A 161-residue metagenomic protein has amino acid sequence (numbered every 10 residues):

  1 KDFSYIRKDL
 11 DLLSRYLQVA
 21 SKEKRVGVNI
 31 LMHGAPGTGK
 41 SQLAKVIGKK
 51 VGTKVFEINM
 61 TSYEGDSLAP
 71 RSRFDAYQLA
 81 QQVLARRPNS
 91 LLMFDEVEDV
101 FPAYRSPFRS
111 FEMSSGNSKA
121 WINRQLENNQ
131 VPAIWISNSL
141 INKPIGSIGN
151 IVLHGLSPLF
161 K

Functional and structural regions predicted by a protein language model:
D2-I30: Pre-Walker A (pre-P-loop) alpha-helix and adjacent loop at the N terminus of AAA/AAA+ ATPase modules, a conserved
E23-L43: Walker A/P-loop nucleotide-binding motif
V55-R87: Short glycine-rich substrate-engagement loop in P-loop NTPases that contacts/grips substrate
S72-A76, R105-N128: Substrate-gripping "pore-loop 1 plus following alpha2 helix"
R87-L92, E127-I134: Loop/turn-to-beta-strand initiation segments
D95-V97: Walker B catalytic acidic pair
Q125, S137-I151: Short regulatory helix/loop adjacent to the ATP-binding pocket of P-loop NTPases
